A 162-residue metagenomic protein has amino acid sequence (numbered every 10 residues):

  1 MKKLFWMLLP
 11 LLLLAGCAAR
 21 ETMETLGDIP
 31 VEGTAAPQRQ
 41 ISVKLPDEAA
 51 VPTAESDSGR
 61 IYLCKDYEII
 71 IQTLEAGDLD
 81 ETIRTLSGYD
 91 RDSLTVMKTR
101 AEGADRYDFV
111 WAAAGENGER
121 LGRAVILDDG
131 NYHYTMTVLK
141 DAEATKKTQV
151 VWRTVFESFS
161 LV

Functional and structural regions predicted by a protein language model:
F5-G59, Y67, G130-Y132, L139-V162: N-terminal targeting sequences that direct proteins away from the cytosol to non-cytosolic compartments
E48, L74-L79, I126-G130: A short, sequence-level motif marking secondary-structure junctions
G59-C64, Y107-W111: Generic recognition of long tandem-repeat/solenoid scaffolds
I61-R84: A short acidic-to-branched-hydrophobic micro-motif
E68, A76-L79, G115-E116, D141-A144: Solvent-exposed loop/turn segments at secondary-structure junctions within structured extracellular/periplasmic domains
T73, T137-V138: Residue-level recognition of conserved beta-strand positions in structured domain cores
S87-H133, L139: Signature of long, low-cysteine stretches enriched in small and polar/charged residues
